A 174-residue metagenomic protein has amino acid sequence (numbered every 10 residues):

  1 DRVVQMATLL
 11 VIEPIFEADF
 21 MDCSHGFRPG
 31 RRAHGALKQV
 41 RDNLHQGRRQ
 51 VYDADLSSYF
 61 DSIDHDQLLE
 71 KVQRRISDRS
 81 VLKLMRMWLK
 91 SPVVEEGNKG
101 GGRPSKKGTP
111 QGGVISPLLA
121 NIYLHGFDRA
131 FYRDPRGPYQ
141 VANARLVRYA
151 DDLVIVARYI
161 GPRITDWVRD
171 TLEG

Functional and structural regions predicted by a protein language model:
R2-Q5: Glycine-rich active-site/cofactor-binding loop and its immediate structural neighborhood
V11, I15-F16, F131: Hydrophobic recognition helices of helix-based DNA-binding modules
D19-R31, G35-G174: Conserved polymerase palm-domain catalytic core
